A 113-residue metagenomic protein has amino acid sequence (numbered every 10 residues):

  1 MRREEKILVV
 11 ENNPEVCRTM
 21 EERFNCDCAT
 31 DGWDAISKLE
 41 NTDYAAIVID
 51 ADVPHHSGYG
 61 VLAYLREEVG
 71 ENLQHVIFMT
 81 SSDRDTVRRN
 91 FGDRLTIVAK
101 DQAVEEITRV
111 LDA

Functional and structural regions predicted by a protein language model:
V10-N12, D50: Acidic di-acidic motifs
N12-D31: Two-component/phosphorelay signaling modules centered on CheY-like receiver
C28-A46, D50: Acidic, metal-coordinating helix/loop segments flanking the phosphotransfer/catalytic sites of two-component signaling
V48-L73: Conserved phosphotransfer microenvironments
M79-T80: Hydrophobic/aromatic residues positioned on beta-strands within the core alpha/beta folds
R89-V98, Q102: As written
Q102-D112: C-terminal output helix
